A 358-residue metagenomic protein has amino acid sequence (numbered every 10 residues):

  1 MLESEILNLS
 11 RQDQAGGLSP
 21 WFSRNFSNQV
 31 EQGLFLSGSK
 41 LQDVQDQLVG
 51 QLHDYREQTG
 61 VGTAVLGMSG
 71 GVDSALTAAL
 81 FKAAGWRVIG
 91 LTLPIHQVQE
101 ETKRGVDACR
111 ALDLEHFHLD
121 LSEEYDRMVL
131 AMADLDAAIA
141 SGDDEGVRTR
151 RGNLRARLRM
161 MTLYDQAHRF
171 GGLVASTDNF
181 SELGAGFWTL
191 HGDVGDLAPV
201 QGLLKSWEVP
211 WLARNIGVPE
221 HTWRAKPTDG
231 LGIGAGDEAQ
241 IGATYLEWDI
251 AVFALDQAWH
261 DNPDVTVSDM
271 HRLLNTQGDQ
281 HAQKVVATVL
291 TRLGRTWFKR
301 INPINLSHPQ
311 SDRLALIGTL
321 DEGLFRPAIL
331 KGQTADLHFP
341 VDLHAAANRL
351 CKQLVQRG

Functional and structural regions predicted by a protein language model:
L2-L66, I89, H96-Q97, K103 (+6 more regions): ATP/NTP-dependent adenylation/nucleotidyl-transfer catalytic domains that generate, transfer, or process NMP-activated
G71: Conserved G/P- and acidic residue-centered "switch" motifs that form tight phosphate/ATP-binding loops in soluble
S74: Catalytic nucleophile loop
A78-K82: Short glycine-enriched nucleophile-adjacent loop and the immediately C-terminal alpha-helix near the catalytic center
A83-V88: Conserved S-adenosyl-L-methionine
L158, T162: His/acidic metal-ligating clusters that form di-metal
E182: Flexible glycine/proline-rich, aromatic-decorated loop/lid segments
